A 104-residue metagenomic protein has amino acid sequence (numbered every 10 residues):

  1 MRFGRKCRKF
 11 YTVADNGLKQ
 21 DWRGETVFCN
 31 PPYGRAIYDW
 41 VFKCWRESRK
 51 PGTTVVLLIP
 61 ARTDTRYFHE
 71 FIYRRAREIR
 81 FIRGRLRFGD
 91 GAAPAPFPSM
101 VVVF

Functional and structural regions predicted by a protein language model:
M1-F104: Class I S-adenosyl-L-methionine-dependent methyltransferase catalytic core
